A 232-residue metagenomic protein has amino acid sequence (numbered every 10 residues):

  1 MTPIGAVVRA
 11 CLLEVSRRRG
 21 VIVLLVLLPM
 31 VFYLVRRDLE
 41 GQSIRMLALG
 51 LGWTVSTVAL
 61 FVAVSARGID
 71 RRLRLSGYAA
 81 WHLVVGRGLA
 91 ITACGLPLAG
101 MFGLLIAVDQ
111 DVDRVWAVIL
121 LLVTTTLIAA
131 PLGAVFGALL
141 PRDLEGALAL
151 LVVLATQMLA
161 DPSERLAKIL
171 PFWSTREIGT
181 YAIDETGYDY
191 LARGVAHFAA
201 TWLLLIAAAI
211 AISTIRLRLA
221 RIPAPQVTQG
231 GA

Functional and structural regions predicted by a protein language model:
M1-L34, I222-G231: Aromatic- and glycine-rich beta-strand/loop motifs that create alpha-glucan
P3, P162-A192: Short hydrophobic, aromatic-rich alpha-helical segments embedded in or entering the lipid bilayer of multi-pass
V15, T57-A80, R87: Transmembrane helix boundary and interhelical loop/hinge segments in multi-pass membrane proteins
V23-V26, R36-R37, V55-S56, L120 (+1 more regions): Alpha-helical transmembrane segments of multi-pass membrane transporters/translocases
V35, L60, P97, M101-L105 (+10 more regions): Alpha-helical membrane-inserting segments
V35-D38, L140-W173: Transmembrane helix segments
Q42-S65: Long, hydrophobic alpha-helical segments
G88-L140, V195: Alpha-helical transmembrane segments and their short interhelical loops
